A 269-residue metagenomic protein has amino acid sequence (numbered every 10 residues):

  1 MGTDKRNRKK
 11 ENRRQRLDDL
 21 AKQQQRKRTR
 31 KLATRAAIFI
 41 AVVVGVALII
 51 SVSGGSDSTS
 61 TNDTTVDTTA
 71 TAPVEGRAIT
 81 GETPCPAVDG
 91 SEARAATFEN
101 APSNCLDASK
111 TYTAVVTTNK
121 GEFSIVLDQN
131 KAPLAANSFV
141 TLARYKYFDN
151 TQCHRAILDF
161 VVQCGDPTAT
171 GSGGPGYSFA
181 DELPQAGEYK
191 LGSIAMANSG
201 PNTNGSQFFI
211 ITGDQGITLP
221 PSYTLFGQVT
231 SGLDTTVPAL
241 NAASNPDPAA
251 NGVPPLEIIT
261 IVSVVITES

Functional and structural regions predicted by a protein language model:
M1-S269: Cyclophilin-like peptidyl-prolyl cis-trans isomerases
